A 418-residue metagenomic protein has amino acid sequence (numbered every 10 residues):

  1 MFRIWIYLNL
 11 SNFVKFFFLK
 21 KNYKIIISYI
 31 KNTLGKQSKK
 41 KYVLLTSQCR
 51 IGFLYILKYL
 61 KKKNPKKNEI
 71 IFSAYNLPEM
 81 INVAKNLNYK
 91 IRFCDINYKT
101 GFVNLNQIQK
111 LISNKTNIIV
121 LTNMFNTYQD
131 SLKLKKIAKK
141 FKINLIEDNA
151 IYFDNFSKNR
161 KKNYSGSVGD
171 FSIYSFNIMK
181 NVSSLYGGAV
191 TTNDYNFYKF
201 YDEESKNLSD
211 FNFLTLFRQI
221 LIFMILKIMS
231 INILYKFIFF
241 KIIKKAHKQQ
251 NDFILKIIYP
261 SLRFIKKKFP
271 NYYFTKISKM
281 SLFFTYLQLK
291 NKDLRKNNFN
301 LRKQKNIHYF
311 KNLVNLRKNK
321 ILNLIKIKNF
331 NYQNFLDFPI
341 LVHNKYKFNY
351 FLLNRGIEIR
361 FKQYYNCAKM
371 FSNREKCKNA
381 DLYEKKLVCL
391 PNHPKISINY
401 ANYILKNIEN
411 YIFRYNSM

Functional and structural regions predicted by a protein language model:
M1-K66, L87, K139, L294 (+2 more regions): Conserved PLP-binding active-site segment in aminotransferase class I/II-type PLP enzymes
R3, V14-F16, L255, Y259-R295 (+3 more regions): Conserved glycine-rich beta-strand-loop-beta hairpin in the small C-terminal domain of fold type I
I30, D210-F213, F217, I257-I265 (+2 more regions): Conserved PLP-dependent catalytic core of the aminotransferase class-I/II
I56-S113, L352: Conserved PLP-anchoring active-site segment centered on the Schiff-base-forming lysine
K99-E203, D210, H393: Active-site phosphate-binding strand-loop segment of PLP-dependent enzymes
N159-G169, F361-I404: Active-site-adjacent capping/gating segments
I173-Y186, F200-L214, F223-K245: Active-site PLP-lysine loop of aminotransferase-like
N212-L216, N312, I325-N329, K345-L387 (+1 more regions): Conserved PLP cofactor-binding pocket of PLP-dependent enzymes
